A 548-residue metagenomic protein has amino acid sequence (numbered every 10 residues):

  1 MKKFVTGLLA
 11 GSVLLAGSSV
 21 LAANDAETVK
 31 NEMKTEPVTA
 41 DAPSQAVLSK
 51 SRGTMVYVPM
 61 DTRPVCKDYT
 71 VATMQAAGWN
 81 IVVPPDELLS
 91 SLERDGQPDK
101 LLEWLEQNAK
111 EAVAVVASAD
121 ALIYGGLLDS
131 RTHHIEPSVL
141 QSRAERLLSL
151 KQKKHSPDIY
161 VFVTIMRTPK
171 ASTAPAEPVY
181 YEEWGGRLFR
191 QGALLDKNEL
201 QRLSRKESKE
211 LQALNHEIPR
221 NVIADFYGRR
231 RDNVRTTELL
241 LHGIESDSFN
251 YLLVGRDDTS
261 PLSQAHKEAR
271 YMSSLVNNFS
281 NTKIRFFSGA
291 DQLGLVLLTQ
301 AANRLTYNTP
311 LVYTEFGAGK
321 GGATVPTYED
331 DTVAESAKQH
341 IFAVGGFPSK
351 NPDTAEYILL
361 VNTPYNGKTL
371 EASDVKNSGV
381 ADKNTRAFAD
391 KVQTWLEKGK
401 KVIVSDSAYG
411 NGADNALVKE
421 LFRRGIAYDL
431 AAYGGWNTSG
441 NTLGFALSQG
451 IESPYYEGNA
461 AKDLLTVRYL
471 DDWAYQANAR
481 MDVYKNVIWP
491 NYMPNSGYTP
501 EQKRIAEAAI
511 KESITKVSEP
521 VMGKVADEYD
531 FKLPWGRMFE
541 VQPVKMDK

Functional and structural regions predicted by a protein language model:
M1, E36-V38: N-terminal secretory signal peptides that target proteins for export/translocation
M1-L21: Gram-negative bacterial Sec-dependent N-terminal signal peptides
K2, T6-G7, T28-K30, L48: A general, composition-driven signal for non-globular sequence regions
S19-E36: Signal peptide processing junction and immediate N-terminal pro/mature segment of secreted/exported proteins
A40-K548: An N-terminal assembly and electron-transfer interface module characteristic of large anaerobic redox and radical
